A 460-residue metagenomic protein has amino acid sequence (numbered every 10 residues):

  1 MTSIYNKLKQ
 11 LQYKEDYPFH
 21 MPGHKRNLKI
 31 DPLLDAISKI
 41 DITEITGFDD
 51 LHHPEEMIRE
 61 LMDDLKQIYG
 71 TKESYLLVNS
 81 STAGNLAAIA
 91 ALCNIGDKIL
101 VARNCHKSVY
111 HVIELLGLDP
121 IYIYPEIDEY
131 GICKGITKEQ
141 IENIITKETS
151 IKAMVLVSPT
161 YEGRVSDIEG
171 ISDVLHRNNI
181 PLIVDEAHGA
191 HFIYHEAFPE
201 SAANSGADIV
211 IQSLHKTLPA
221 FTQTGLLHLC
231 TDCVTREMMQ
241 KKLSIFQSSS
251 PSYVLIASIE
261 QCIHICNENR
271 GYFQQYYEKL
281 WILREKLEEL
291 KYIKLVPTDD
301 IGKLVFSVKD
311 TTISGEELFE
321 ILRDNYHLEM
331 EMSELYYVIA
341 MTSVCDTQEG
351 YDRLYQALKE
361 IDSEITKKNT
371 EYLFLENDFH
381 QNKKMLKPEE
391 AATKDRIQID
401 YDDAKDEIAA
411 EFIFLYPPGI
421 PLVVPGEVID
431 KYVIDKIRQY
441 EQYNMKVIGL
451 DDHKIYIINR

Functional and structural regions predicted by a protein language model:
M1-E56: N-terminal "arm"/small-domain region of PLP-dependent enzymes with the aminotransferase-like
I4-K9, Y13, D31-L33, H53 (+2 more regions): Conserved PLP-enzyme active-site core in the AAT-like
S38-S81, N104: Conserved N-terminal alpha-helix of the aminotransferase class I/II PLP-enzyme fold
F48, Y75-L77, M154-V157, I339-S343: Short glycine-rich or small-residue beta-strand-to-loop segments that form or flank ligand, phosphate, metal/Fe-S
K66-I68, S205-G206, Q240, D402-F414: Short, hydrophobic/aliphatic alpha-helical segments
L76, Y122-Y124, Q212, M332 (+1 more regions): Structural signal for conserved beta-strand scaffold positions within catalytic alpha/beta enzyme cores
E285-L450: Conserved C-terminal alpha-helix-loop-beta "cap" of PLP-dependent enzymes that closes/shapes the active-site mouth
K446-R460: Charge-dense polyanion-binding interfaces
